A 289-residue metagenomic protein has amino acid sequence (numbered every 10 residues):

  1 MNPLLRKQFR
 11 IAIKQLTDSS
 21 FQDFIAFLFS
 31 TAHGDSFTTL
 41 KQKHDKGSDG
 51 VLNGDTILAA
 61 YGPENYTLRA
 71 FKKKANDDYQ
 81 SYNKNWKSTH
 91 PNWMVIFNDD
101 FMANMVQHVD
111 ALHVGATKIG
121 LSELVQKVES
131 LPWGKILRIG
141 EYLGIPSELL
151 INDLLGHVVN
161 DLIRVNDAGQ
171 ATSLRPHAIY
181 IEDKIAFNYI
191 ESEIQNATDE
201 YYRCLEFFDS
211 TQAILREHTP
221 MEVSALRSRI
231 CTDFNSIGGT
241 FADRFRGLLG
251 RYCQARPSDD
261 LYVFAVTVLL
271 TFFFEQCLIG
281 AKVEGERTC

Functional and structural regions predicted by a protein language model:
M1-T39: Acidic-basic catalytic patches of nuclease active cores, encompassing PD-(D/E)XK and other metal-cofactor nuclease
T38-K46, V51: Active-site metal-binding core of divalent-cation-utilizing nuclease and nuclease-like domains
V51-I57: Active-site beta-strand-loop-beta-strand hairpin of nuclease catalytic cores that positions key catalytic residues
A59-G62: An N-terminal, globular interaction/scaffold subdomain
E64-Q80, A103-V106: Active-site-adjacent loop/helix micro-motif of nuclease/hydrolase catalytic cores
Q80-N235: Acidic metal-coordinating catalytic centers involved in nucleic-acid phosphodiester chemistry
C231-G247: C-terminal interaction module
A242-C289: Charge-dense, extended regions
